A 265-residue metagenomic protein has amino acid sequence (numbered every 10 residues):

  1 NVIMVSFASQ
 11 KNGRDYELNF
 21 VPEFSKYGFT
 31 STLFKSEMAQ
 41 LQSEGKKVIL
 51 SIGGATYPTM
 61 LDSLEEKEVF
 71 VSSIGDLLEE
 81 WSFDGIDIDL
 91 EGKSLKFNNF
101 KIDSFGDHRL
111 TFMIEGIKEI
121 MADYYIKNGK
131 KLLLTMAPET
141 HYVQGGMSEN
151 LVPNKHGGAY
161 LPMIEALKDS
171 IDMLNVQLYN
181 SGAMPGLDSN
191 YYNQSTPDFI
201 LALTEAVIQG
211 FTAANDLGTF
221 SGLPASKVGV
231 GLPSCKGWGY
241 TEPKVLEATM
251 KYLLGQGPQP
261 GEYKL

Functional and structural regions predicted by a protein language model:
N1-V207, A213-A214, S221-E247, P260: Chitinase-like catalytic core of GlcNAc-active glycosidases
T212, L254-Q256: Extended serine/threonine-enriched, polar tracts that run as long, contiguous segments within proteins
T249-L253: Short glycine-rich, acidic/polar surface loops and turns
Q259-L265: C-terminal subregion of chymotrypsin/trypsin-like serine protease catalytic domains
